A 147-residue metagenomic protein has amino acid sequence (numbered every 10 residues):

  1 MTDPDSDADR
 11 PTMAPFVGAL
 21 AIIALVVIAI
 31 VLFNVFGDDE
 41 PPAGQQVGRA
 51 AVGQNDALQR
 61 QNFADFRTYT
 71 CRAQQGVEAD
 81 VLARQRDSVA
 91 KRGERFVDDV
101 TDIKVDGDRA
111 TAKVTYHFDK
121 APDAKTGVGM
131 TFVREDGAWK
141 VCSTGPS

Functional and structural regions predicted by a protein language model:
T2-Q59: Short, low-complexity N-terminal intrinsically disordered segments enriched in polar/charged residues
D3-P4, P41-P42, A83-G129, G145-S147: Surface-exposed, charged secondary-structure patches
F36, A73-R86: Alpha-helical membrane-embedding segments and immediately adjacent membrane-interface amphipathic helices
V47, R95-V97, V141: A broad structural signal for short, well-ordered beta-strand segments within beta-sheet-rich domains
A50, A57-V77: Short, well-ordered alpha-helical segments enriched in acidic and aromatic residues
T70-R72, V141-G145: Sequence contexts marking disulfide-bonded cysteines in secreted/extracellular proteins
K125-W139: A short, surface-exposed beta-strand/turn
